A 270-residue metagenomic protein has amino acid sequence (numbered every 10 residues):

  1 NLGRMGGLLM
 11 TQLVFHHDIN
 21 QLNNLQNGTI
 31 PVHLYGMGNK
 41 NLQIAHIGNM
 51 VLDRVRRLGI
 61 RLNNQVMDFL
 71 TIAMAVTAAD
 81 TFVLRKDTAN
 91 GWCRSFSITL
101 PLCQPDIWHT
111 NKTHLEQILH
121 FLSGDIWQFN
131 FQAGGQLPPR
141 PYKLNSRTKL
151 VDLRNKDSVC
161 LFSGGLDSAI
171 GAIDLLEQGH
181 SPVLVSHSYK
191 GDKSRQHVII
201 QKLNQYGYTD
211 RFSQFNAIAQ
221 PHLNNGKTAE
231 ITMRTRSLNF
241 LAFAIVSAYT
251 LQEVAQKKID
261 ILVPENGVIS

Functional and structural regions predicted by a protein language model:
G6-S158, I173-P221: RNA-binding accessory domains that recognize and position tRNA/RNA substrates
S158-V159, I261: Conserved hydrophobic helix-helix packing surfaces used for dimerization/oligomerization
F162-S163: Catalytic nucleophile serine of serine hydrolases, specifically the conserved "nucleophile elbow" pentapeptide
D167: Hydrophobic/small residue at the entry helix of a nucleotide-binding pocket
I170: Di-metal (Zn2+ and/or Mg2+/Mn2+) metal-binding site signature of metallo-dependent hydrolases with the MBL/beta-CASP
H187-S270: ATP-dependent adenylate-handling ligase core
